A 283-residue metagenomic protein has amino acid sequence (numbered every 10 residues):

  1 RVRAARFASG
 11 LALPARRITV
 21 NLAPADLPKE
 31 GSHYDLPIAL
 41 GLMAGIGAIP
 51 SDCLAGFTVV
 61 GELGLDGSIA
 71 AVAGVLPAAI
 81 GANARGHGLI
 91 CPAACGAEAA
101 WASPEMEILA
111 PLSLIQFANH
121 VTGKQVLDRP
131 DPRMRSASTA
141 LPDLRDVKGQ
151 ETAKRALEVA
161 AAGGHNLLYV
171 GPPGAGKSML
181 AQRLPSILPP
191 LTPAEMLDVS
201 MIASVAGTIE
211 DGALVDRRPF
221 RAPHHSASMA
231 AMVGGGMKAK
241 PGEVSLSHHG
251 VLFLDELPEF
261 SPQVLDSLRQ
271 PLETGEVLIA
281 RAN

Functional and structural regions predicted by a protein language model:
R1-L168, P172-M179, A280-R281: Peripheral, non-AAA+ core regions of ATP-driven protein-machinery
I46-A48, G123, G207, H249 (+1 more regions): Short glycine-centered helix-capping/turn motifs at secondary-structure transition points
G88, H165, H248-V251, T274-V277: Loop/turn-to-beta-strand initiation segments
Q125-V159, G163, L191-V244: P-loop NTPase nucleotide-binding/switch module
L168-G212, R269, T274: Walker A/P-loop
L168-P172, M237-V244, L257, T274-N283: Conserved Walker
K240-E273: Conserved AAA+/SF3 P-loop NTPase catalytic/coupling segment centered on the Walker-B
